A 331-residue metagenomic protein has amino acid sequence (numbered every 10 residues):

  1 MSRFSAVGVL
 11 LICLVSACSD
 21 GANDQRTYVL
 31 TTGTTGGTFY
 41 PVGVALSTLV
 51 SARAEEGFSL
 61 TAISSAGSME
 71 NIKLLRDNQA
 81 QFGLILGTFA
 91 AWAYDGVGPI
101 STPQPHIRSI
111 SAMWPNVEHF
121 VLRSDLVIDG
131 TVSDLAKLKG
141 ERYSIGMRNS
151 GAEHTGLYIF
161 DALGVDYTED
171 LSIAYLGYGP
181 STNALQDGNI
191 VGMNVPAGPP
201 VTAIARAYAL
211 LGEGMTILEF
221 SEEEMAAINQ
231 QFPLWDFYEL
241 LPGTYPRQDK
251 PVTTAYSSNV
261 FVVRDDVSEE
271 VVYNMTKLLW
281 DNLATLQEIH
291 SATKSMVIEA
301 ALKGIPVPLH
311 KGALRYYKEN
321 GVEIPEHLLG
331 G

Functional and structural regions predicted by a protein language model:
M1-V7: Bacterial N-terminal signal peptides that target proteins for export
L14-A17: C-terminal motif of bacterial Sec signal peptides marking the signal peptidase cleavage site
S19-G21: Bacterial signal peptide processing site
Q25-R53, F58-T61, N116-D187, E299 (+2 more regions): Bilobed "Venus flytrap"/periplasmic-binding protein-like clamshell domains and structurally analogous long
N71-W114: N-terminal segment of the mature folded domain
G87-F89, V97-G98, S109, S124-V127 (+2 more regions): Pocket-lining segment of extracytoplasmic ligand-binding domains
D134, K139-Y158, P233-I305: Ligand-binding clefts/hinges and TM-proximal coupling segments of bilobed small-molecule sensing domains
A197-E219, N229, E270-G331: An extracytoplasmic/periplasmic, membrane-proximal ligand-sensing/linker region
